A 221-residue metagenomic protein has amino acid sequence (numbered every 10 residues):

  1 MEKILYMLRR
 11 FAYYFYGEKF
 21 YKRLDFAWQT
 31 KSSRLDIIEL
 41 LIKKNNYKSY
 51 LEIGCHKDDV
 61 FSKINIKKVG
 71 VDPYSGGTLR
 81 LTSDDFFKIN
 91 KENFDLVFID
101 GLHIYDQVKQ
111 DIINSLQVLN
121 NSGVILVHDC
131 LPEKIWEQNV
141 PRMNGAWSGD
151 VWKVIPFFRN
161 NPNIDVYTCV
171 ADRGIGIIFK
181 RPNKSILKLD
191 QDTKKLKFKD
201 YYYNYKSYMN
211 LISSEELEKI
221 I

Functional and structural regions predicted by a protein language model:
M1-F98, L102-I221: A short alpha-helical cap/connector motif
